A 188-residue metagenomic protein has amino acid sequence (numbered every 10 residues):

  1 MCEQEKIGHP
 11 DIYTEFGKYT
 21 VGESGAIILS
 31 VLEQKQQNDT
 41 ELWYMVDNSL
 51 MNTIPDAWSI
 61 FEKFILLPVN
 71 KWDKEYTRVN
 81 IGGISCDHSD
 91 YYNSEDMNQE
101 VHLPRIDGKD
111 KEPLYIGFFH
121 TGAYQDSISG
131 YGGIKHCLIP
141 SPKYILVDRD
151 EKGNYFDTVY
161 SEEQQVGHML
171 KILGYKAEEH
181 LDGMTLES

Functional and structural regions predicted by a protein language model:
M1-S188: Charged (often Lys/Glu-rich) extended helix/loop segments that serve as interaction or gating elements
